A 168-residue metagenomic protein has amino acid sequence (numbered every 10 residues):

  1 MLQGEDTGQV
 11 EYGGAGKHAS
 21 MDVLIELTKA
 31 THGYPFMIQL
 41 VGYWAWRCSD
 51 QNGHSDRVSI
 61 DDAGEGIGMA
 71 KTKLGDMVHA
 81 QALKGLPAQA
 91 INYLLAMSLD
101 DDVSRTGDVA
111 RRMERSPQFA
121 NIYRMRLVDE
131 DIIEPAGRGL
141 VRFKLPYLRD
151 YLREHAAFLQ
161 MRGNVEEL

Functional and structural regions predicted by a protein language model:
M1, A45, L148: Conserved nucleotide-binding/hydrolysis micro-motifs of P-loop NTPases
M1-V23: Conserved small helical "lid"/interfacial subdomain of P-loop NTPases
Q9, I25-T28, A110: Amphipathic alpha-helical segments within well-ordered protein domains
S20, G33, M37-P117, V165-L168: Winged-helix-like regulatory helical subdomains adjacent to P-loop NTPase cores
M21-K29, Q39-G42, N121-R124: Short, well-structured alpha-helical segments
L74, P146-L168: Short, amphipathic alpha-helical interaction segments positioned at domain boundaries
M113-E130, P135-R138: Short amphipathic alpha-helical interaction segments
A136-R142, P146-Y147: Short, Lys/Arg-rich nucleic-acid/phosphate-binding segment
